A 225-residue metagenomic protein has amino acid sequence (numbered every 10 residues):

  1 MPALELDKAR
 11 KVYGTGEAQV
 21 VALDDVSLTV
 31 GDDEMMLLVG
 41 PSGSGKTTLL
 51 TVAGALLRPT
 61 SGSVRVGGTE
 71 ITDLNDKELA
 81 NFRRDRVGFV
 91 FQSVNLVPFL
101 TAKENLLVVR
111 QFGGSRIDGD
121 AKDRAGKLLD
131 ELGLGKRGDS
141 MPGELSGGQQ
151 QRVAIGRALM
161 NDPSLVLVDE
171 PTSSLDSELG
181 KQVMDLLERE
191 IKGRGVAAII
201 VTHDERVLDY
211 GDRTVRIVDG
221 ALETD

Functional and structural regions predicted by a protein language model:
A3-I217: ABC family nucleotide-binding domain
D219-D225: Conserved switch/coupling elements of ABC/ABC-like ATPase nucleotide-binding domains
